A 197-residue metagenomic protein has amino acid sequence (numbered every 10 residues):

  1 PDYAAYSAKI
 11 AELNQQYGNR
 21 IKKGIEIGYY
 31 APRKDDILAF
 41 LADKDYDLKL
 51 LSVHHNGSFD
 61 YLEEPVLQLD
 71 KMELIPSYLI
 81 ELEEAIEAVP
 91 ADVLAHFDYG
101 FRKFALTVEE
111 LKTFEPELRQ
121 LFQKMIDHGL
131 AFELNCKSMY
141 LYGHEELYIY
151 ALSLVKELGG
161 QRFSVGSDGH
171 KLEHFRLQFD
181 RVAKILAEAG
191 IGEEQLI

Functional and structural regions predicted by a protein language model:
P1, L67-E73, F104-P116: Glycine-rich tight-turn/loop motif centered on a GG-T
P1-P76, I80, H174: A metal-dependent hydrolase metal-coordination microenvironment
S7-G18, L38-D47, E84-P90, Q120-G129 (+1 more regions): Acidic (Asp/Glu)-rich catalytic clusters
A8, E109-I197: Charged catalytic cores and adjacent phosphate/nucleic-acid-binding surfaces used for phosphate/nucleic-acid chemistry
I21-I25, K49-L51, V93-A95, F132-L134 (+1 more regions): Hydrophobic faces of well-ordered beta-strands that scaffold small-molecule active sites in alpha/beta enzyme cores
G24-Y30, V53-N56, D98-R102, N135-M139 (+1 more regions): Active-site beta-loop-alpha junctions enriched in small/polar residues
F59, F104, Y142: Glycine/Thr-rich phosphate-binding loops of Rossmann-like dinucleotide-binding domains
M72-V108: Hydrophobic, aromatic-enriched interface-forming segments
